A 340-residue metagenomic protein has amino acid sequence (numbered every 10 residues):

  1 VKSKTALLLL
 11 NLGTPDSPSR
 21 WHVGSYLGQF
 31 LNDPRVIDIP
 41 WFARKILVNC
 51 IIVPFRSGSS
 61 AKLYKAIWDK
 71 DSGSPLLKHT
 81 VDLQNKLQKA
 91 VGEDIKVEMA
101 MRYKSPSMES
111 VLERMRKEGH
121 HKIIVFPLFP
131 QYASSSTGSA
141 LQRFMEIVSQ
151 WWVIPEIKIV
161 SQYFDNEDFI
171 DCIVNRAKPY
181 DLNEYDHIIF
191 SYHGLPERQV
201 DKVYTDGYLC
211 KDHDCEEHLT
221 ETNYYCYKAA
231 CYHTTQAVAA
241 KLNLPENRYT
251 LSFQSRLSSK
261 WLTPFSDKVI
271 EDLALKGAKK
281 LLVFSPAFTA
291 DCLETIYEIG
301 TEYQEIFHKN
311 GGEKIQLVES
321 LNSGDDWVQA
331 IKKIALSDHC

Functional and structural regions predicted by a protein language model:
K2-C340: Active-site-proximal alpha-helix that buttresses catalytic centers in soluble enzyme cores
